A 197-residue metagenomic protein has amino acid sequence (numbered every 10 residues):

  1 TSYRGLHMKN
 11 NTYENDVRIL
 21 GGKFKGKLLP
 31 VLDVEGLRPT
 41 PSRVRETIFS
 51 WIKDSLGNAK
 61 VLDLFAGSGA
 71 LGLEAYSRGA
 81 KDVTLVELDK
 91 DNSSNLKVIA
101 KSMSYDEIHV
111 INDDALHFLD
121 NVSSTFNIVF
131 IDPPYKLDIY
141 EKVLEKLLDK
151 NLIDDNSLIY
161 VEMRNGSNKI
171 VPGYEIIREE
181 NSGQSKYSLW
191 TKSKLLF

Functional and structural regions predicted by a protein language model:
S2-F197: Class I S-adenosyl-L-methionine-dependent methyltransferase catalytic core
